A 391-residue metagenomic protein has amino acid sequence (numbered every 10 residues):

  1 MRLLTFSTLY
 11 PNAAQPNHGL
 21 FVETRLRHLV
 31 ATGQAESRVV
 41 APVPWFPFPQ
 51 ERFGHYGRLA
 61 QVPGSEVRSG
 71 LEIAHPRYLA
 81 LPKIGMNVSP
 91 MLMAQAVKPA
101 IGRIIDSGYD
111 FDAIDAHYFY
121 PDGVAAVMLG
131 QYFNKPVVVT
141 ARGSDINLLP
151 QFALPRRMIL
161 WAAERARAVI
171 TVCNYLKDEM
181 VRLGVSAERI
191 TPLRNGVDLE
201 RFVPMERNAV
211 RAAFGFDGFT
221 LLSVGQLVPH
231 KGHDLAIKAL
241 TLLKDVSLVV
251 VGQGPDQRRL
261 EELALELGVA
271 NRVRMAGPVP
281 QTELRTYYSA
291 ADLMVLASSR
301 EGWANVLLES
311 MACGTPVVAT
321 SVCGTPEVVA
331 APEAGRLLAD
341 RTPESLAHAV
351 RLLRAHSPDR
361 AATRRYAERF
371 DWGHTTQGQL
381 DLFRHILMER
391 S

Functional and structural regions predicted by a protein language model:
M1-Q61, S65-S69: N-terminal subdomain of nucleotide-sugar transferases
L20, V124-V127, F219-L242, V246 (+2 more regions): A conserved mid-protein helix/loop that constitutes part of the nucleotide-sugar donor-binding site
L149-P150, V181, A187, V197-A212 (+1 more regions): Acidic anion/phosphate-binding donor-loop and adjacent secondary structure in glycosyltransferase catalytic cores
Y175, G196: Carbohydrate-associated surface elements
P278-V279, T286-A291: Short alpha-helical donor nucleotide-sugar binding micro-motif in glycosyltransferases
P280, S299: Aromatic "clamp/platform" in nucleotide-sugar-dependent glycosyltransferases that forms part of the donor/acceptor
P316-A319: Short hydrophobic beta-strand element within catalytic cores of glycosyltransferases and related nucleotide-activated
A331-P332, R336-P343, L352-S357: Conserved acidic donor-binding segment of nucleotide-sugar-dependent glycosyltransferases
